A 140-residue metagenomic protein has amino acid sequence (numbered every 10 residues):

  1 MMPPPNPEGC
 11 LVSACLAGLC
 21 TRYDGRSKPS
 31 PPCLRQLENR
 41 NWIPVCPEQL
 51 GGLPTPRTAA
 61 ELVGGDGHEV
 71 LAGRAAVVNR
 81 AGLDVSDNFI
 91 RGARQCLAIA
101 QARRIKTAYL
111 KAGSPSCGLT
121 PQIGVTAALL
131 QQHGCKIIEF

Functional and structural regions predicted by a protein language model:
M1-P5, C20-Y23, L50, H68-Q95 (+2 more regions): Divalent-metal-activated hydrolytic enzyme cores
M1-P5, P29-W42, L53-T55, G92-R104: Short amphipathic alpha-helices and their capping/turn segments at secondary-structure boundaries
G9-C15, P44: Short, hydrophobic/glycine-enriched beta-strand segments
S13, E48, K111: Conserved residues at the C-terminal ends of beta-strands
S13-R26: Active-site loop/lid in soluble adenylation, ligation, and acyl-transfer enzymes
C20, P54, S116-L119: Short catalytic/ligand-binding loop motif for oxyanion handling, primarily in non-cytosolic enzymes, centered on
K28-V78: Short, surface-exposed acidic-centric catalytic microdomains
Q95-I123: N-terminal glycine-rich phosphate/adenylate-binding segment common to multiple enzyme folds
